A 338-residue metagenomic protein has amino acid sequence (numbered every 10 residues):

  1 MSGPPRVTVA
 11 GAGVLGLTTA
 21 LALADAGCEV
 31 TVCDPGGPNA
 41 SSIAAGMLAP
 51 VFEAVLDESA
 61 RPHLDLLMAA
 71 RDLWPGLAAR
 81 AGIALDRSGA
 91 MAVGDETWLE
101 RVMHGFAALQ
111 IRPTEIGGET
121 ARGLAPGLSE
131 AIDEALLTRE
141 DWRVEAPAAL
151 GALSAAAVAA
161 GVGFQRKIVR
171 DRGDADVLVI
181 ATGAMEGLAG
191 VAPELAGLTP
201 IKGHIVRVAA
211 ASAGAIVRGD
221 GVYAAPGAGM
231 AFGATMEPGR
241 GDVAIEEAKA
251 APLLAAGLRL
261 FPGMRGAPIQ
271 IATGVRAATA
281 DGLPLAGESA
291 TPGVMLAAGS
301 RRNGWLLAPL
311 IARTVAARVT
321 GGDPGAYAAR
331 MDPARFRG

Functional and structural regions predicted by a protein language model:
P5-T31: N-terminal Rossmann-like FAD-binding beta1-loop-alpha1 element of flavoenzymes
A10, D174-M185, A312: Short hydrophobic core segments
T18-A26, P35, G46-M47, A84-D86 (+1 more regions): Active-site substrate-recognition segment that forms the wall of the catalytic cavity or substrate channel
D34, G117-G118, F164-I168, Q270-A272: Short loop/edge segments at beta-strand edges and connector loops that shape dinucleotide/nucleotide cofactor-binding
M47-L124: Dinucleotide-binding Rossmann-like beta1-alpha1 core, especially the glycine-rich loop that anchors the ADP
A135-R170: Helical element adjacent to the flavin cofactor pocket in flavoenzyme catalytic cores
A267-G338: C-terminal catalytic lobe of FAD-dependent flavoproteins
